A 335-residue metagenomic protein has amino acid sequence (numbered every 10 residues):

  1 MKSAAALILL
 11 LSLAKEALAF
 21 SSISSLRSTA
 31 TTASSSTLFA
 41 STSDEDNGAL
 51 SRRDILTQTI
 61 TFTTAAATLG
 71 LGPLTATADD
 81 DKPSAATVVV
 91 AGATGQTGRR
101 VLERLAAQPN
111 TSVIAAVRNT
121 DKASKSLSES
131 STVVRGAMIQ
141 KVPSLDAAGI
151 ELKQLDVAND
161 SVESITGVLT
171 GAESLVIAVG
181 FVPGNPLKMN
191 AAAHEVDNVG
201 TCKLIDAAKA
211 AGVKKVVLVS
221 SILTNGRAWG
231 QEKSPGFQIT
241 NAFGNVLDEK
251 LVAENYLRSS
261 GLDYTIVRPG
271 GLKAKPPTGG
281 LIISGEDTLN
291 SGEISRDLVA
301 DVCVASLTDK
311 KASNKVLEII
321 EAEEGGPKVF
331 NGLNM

Functional and structural regions predicted by a protein language model:
M1-E45: N-terminal chloroplast transit peptides
S43-T63: N-terminal secretory signal peptides and thylakoid transit peptides that target proteins across membranes
P83-T111: N-terminal Rossmann NAD(P)H-binding glycine-rich loop of SDR-like oxidoreductase domains
V88, V117, D121-K203, A207-A211 (+1 more regions): NAD(P)H-binding glycine-rich loop region in Rossmannoid oxidoreductase-like domains and their noncatalytic homologs
F181-S291: Glycine-/Pro-rich loop/turn segments that contact NAD(P) or position catalytic residues in Rossmann-like domains
K275-L281, S306-K315: Glycine/proline-rich active-site loop of Rossmann-fold NAD(P)-dependent oxidoreductases
S291-V299: A conserved structural motif in NAD(P)-dependent oxidoreductases
D309-V329: Core catalytic loop region at the nicotinamide-binding pocket of NAD(P)H-dependent oxidoreductases
